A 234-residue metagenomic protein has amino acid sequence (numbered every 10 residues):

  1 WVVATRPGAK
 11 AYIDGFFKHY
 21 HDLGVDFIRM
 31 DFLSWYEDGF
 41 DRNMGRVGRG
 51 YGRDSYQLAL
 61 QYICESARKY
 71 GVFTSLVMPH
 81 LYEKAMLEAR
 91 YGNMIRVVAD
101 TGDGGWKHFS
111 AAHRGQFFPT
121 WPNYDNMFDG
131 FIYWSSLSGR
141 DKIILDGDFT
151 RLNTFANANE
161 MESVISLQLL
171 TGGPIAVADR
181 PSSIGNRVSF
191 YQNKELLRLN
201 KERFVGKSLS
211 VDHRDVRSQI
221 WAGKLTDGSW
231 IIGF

Functional and structural regions predicted by a protein language model:
W1-A4, D38-R53: Aromatic- and acidic-residue-enriched carbohydrate-binding clefts of CAZyme catalytic domains
W1-L23: Active-site-adjacent "subsite" loops/lids of carbohydrate-active enzymes
Y36-R42, E83-M86: Extracytoplasmic/secreted cell-surface and envelope-processing proteins
G52-V72: Alpha-helix-loop-beta-strand connector modules within alpha/beta enzyme cores
R68-S182: Glycan-recognition surfaces
E162-V164, Q168-T171, A176, H213-F234: Carbohydrate-binding surface patches
E162-V211: Catalytic cores of secreted or luminal carbohydrate-active enzymes
